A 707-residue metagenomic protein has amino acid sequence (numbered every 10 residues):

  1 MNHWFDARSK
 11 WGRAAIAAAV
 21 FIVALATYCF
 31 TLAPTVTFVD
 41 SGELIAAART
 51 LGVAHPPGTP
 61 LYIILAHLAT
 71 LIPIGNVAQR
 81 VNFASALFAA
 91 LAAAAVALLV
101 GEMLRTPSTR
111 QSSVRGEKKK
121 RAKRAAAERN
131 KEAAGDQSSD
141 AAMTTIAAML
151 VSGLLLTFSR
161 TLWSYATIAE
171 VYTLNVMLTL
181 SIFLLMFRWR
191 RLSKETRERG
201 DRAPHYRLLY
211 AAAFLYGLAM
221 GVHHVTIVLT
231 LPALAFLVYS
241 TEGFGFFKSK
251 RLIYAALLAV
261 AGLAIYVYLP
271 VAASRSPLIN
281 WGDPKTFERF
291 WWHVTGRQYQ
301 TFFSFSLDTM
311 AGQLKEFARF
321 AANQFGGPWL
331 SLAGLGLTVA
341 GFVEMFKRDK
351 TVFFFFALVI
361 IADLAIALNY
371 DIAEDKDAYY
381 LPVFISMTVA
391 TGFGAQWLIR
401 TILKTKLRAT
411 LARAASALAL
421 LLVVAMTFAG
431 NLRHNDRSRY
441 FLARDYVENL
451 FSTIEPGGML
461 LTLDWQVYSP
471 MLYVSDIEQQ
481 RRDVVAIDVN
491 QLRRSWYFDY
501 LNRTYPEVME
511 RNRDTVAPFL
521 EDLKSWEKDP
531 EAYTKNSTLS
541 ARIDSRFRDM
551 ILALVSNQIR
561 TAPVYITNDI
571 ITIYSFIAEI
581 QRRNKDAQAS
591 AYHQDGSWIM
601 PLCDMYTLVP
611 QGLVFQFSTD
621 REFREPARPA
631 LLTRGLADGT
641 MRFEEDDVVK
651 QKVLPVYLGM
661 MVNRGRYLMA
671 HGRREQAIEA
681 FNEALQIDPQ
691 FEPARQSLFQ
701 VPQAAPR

Functional and structural regions predicted by a protein language model:
M1-G12, M103-T144, S193-R207, F244-F246 (+1 more regions): Membrane-interfacial, low-structure loops and terminal tails that flank and connect transmembrane helices in multi-pass
A14-T27, L150-L154, L258-V260, L358-V359: Alpha-helical transmembrane segments
C29-F30, G75-N82, G116-K120, D136-A142 (+5 more regions): Aromatic- and kink-enriched transmembrane "portal" helix at the membrane-lumen/periplasm boundary that abuts
L32-L44, A54-L65, L278-D283, S438-A443: Extracytoplasmic catalytic/substrate-binding loops of multi-pass membrane glycan-assembly enzymes
A48-N76, A86-L87: Short hydrophobic/aromatic helix or loop-helix immediately within or flanking a transmembrane segment in polytopic
A66-T70, V81-L104, S108, L155 (+4 more regions): Transmembrane alpha-helices of multi-pass, membrane-embedded glycan-processing enzymes that use lipid-linked
F83-G135, S181-L185, V339-A340, V389-F393: Transmembrane-helix motifs of polytopic, lipid-linked glycan transferases
G101, I168-A169, T173-V176, S181 (+5 more regions): ER/secretory pathway lumenal C-terminal domains and tails of membrane proteins involved in glycoprotein biogenesis
